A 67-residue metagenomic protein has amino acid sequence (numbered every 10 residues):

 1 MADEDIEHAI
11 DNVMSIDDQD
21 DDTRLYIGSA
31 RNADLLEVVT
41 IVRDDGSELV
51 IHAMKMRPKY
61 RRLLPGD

Functional and structural regions predicted by a protein language model:
M1-D67: Ribonuclease/tRNase effector modules and their secretory precursors
